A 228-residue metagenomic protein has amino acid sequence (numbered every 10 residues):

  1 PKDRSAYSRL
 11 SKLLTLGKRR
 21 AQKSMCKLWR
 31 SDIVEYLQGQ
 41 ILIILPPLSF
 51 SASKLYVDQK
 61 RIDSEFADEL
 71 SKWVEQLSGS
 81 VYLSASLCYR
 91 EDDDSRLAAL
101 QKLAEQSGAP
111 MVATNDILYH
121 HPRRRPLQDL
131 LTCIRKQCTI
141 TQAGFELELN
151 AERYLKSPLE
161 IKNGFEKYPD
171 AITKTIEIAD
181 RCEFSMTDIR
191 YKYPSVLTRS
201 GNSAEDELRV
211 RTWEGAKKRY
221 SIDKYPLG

Functional and structural regions predicted by a protein language model:
P1-G228: Phosphodiester-processing cores and adjacent nucleic acid-binding clamps
